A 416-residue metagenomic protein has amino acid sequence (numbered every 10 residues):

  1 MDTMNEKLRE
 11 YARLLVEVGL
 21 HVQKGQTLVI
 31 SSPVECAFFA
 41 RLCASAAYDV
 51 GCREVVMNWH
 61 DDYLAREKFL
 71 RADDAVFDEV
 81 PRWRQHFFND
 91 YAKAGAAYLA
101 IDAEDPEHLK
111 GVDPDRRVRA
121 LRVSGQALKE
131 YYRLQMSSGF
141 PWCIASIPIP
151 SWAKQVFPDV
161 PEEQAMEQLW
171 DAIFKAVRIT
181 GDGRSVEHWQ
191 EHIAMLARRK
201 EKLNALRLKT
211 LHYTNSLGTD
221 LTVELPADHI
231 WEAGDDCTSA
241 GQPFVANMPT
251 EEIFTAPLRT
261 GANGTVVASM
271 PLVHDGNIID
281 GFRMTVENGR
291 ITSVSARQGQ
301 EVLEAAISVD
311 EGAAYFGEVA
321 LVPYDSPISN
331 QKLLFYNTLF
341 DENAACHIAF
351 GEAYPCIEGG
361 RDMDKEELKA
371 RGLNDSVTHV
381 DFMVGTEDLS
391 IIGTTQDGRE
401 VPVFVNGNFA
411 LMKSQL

Functional and structural regions predicted by a protein language model:
M1-N263, R399-V401, F409-L416: Active-site bordering "gate/hinge" segments that shape substrate access to catalytic or cofactor-binding pockets
R13, N204-L206, D275-N277, G312 (+2 more regions): Short solvent-exposed loop/turn micro-motifs enriched in small/polar/acidic residues
Y213-L217, M270-H274, G393-D397: Short acidic, glycine-rich loop/turn motifs
E224, V294-S295, F404: Short linear motifs in exposed loops
I253-E311: Long, well-ordered mid-to-C-terminal structural blocks that present hydrophobic/aromatic surfaces
G261-N263, I279-G281, N288-I291, A314-E318 (+4 more regions): Active-site lining segments that contact anionic ligands and/or coordinate catalytic metals
I291-D362: Dual-mode signal for accessory low-complexity, basic/Gly-rich regions
K369-L416: Extended hydrophobic packing segments that form well-structured cores
